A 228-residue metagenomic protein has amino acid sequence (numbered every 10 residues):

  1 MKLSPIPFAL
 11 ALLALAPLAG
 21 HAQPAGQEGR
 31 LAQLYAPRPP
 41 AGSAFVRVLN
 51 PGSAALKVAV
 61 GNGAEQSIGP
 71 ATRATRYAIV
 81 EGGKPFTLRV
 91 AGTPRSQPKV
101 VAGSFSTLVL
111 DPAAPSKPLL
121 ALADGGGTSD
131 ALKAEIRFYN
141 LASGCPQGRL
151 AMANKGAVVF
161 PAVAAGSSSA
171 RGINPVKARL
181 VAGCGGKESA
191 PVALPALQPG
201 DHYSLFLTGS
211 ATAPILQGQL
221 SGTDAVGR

Functional and structural regions predicted by a protein language model:
M1-F8: Bacterial N-terminal signal peptides that target proteins for export
F8-P17: Hydrophobic helical h-region of N-terminal Sec-dependent signal peptides in bacterial secretory/periplasmic proteins
L18-A22: Sec/Tat signal peptide C-region and signal peptidase I cleavage site
Q23-R228: Intrinsically disordered, low-complexity polar regions and short flexible loop motifs
